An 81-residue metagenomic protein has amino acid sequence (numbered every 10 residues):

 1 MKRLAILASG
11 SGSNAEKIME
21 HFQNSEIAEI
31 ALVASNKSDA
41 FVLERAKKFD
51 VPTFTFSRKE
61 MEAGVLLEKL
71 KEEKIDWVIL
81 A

Functional and structural regions predicted by a protein language model:
M1-A81: One-carbon transfer enzymes
